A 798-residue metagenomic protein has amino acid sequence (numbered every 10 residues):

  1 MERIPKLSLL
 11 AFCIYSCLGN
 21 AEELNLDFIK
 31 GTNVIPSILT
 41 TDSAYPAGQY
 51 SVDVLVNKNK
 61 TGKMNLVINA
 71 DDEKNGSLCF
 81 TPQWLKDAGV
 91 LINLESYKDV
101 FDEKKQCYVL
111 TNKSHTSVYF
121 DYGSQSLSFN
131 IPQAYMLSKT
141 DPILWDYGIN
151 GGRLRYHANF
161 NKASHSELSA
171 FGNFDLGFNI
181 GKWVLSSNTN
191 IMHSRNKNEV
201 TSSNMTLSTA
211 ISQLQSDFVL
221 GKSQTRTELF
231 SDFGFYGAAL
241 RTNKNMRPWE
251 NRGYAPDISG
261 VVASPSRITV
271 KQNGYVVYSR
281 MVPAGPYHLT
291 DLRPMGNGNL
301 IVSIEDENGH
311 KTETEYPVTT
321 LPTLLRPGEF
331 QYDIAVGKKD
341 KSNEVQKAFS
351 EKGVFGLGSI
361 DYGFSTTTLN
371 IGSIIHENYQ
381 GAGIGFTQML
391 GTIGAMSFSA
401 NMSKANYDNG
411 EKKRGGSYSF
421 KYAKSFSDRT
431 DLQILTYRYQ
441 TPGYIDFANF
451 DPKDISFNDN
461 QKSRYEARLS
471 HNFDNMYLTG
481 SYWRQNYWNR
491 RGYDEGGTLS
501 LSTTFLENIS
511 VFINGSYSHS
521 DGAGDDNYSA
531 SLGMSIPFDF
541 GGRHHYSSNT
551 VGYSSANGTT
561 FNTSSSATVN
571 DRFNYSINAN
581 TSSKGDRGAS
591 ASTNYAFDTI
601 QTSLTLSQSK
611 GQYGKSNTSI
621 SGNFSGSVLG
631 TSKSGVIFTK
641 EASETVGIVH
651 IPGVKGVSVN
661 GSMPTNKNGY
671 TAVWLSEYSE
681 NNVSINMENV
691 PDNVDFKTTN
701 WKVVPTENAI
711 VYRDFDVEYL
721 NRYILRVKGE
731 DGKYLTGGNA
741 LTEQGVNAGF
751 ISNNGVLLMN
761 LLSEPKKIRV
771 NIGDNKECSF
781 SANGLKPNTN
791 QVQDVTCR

Functional and structural regions predicted by a protein language model:
E2-P5, L9, A21-Y254, S555-L629: Post-signal-peptide, soluble extracytosolic/periplasmic N-terminal scaffold domains of envelope/secretory systems
P46-I68, G653-S662, E730-Q744: Short, ordered, surface-exposed loop/turn motifs in non-cytosolic proteins
V54, I258-G260, G647-P652, N721-G729: A short, amphipathic beta-strand motif
N65-V67, G661-Y670, G745-V756: Short, acidic Ser/Thr/Gly-rich low-complexity loop/linker segments typical of extracellular and cell-surface proteins
D71-F80, L292-N297, Y670-D695, E707 (+2 more regions): Short Pro-Gly-centered beta-turn/loop motif in secreted/extracellular proteins
S126-I131, T320-R326, G635, T699-L720 (+1 more regions): Extracellular beta-sheet/turn segments enriched in Thr/Pro/Gly and aliphatic residues
Y135, F160-S164, I191-R195, K222-R226 (+18 more regions): Transmembrane beta-strands of outer-membrane beta-barrel pores
W145-Y147, A170-K182, T201-L214, S350-S365 (+11 more regions): Feature captures outer-membrane beta-barrel proteins of Gram-negative bacteria and organelles
